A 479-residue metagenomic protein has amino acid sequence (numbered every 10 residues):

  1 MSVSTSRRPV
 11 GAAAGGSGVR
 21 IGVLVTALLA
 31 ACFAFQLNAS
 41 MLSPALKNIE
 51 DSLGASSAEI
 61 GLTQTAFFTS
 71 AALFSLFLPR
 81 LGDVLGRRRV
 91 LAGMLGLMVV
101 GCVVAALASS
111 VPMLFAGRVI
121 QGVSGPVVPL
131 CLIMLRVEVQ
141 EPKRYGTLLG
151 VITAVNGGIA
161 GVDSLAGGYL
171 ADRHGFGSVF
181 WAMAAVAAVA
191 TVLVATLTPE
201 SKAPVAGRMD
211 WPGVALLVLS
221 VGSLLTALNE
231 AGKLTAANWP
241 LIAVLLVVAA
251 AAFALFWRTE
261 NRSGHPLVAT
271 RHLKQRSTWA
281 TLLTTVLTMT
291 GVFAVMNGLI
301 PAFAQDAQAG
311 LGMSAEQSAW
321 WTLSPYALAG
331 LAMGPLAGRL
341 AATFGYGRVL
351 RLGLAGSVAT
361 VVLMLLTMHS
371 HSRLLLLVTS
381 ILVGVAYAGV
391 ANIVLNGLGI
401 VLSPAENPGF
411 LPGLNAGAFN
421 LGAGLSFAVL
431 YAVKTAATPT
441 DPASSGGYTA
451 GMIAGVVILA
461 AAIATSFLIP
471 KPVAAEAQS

Functional and structural regions predicted by a protein language model:
I21-L37, L42-P44, S57, H265-P439 (+1 more regions): 12-transmembrane solute porter fold
S43-F74, V111-M113, M313-T322: Extracellular/periplasmic helix-loop-helix junction of adjacent transmembrane segments in MFS-like secondary
S52, G96-S109, A355-H371: C-terminal ends and interior cores of transmembrane alpha-helices in multi-pass membrane transporters/permeases
S52-G54, G86, L107-M113, H174-G175 (+2 more regions): Helix-breaking motifs and short loop linkers at transmembrane-helix boundaries and internal kinks in secondary membrane
T65-R80, P129-I133, S324-L336: Central cavity-lining transmembrane alpha-helices of secondary-active solute carriers, predominantly the Major
A72-S109: Conserved MFS/SLC helix-loop-helix module at the cytosolic interface between two early adjacent transmembrane helices
L97-V104, P112-Q121, H371-L382: Paired small-residue
D172-T284, G291: Hydrophobic transmembrane-helix bundles of small-molecule transporters
